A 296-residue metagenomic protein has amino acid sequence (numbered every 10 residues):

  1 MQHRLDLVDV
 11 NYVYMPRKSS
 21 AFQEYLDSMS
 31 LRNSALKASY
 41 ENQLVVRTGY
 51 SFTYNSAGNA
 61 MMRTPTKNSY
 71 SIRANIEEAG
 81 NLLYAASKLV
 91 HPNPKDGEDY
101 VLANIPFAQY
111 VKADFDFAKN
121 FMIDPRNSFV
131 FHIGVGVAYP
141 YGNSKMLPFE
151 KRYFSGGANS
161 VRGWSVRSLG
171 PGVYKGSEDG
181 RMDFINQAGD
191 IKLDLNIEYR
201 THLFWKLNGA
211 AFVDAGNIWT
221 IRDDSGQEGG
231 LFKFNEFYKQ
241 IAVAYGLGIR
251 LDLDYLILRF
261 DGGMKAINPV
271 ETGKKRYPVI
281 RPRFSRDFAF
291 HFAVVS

Functional and structural regions predicted by a protein language model:
M1-T201, A211-F234: C-terminal outer-membrane beta-barrel translocator/porin domains of Gram-negative envelope proteins and their
K67-S69, D124-S128, F204-K206, L253-I257 (+1 more regions): Strand-connecting loop/turn motifs
E98-D99, F149-E150, G229-F234, I241-V243 (+2 more regions): Short beta-alpha connecting loops at secondary-structure transitions that line or flank enzyme active sites
N196-E198, A242-R250: Short glycine-rich, acidic/polar surface loops and turns
A215-F232, Y255, G263-R281, S296: C-terminal beta-signal and adjacent terminal beta-strands/loops of Gram-negative outer-membrane beta-barrel proteins
L251-L256, P282-S296: Outer-membrane beta-barrel "beta-signal"
